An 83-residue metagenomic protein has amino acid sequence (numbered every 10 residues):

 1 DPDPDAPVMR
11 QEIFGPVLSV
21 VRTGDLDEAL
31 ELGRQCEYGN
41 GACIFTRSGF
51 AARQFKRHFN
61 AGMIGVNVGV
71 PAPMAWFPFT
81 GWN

Functional and structural regions predicted by a protein language model:
D1-N83: Conserved C-terminal structural/oligomerization subdomain of aldehyde/semialdehyde dehydrogenase
